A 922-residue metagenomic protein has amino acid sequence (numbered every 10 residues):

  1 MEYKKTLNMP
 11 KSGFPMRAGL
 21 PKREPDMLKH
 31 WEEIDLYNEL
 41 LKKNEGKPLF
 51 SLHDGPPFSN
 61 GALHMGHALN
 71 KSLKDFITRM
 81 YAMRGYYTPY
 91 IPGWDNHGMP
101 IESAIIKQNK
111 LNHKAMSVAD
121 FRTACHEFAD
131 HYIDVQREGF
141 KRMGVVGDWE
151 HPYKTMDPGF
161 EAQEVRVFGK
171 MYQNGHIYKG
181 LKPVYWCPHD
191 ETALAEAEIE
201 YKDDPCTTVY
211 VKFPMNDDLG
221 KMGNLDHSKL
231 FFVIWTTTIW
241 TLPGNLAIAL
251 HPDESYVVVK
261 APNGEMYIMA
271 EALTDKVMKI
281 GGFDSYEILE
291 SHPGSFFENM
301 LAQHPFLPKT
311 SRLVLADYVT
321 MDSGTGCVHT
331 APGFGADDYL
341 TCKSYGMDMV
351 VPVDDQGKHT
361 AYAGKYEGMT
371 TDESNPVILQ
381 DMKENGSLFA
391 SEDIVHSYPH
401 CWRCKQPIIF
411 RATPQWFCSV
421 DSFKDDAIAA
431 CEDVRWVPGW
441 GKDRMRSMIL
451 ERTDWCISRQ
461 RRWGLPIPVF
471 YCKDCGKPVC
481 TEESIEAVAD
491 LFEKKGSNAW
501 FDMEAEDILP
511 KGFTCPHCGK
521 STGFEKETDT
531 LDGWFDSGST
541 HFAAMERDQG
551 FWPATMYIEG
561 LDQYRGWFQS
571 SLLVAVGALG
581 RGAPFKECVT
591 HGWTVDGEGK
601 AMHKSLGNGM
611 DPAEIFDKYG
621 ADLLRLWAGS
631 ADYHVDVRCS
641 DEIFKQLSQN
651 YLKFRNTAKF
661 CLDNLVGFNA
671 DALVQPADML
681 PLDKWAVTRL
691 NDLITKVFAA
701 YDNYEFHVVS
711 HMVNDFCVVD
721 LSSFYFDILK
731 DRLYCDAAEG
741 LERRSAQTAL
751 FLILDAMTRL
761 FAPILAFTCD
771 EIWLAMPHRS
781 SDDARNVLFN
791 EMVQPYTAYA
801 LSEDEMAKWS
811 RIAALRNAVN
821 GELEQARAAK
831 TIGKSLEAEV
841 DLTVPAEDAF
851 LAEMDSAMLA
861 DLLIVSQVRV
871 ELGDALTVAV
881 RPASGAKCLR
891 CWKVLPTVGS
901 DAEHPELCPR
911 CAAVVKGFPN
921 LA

Functional and structural regions predicted by a protein language model:
E2-L20, D26, H30-I34, I106-P243 (+14 more regions): Residue patterns forming the tRNA-binding/recognition surfaces of aminoacyl-tRNA synthetases and related DALR
K42-S103, E164, I234-T241, V314-Y345 (+3 more regions): N-terminal catalytic cores of NTP/NDP-binding nucleotidyl/phosphoryl-transfer enzymes
N44, P48-G55, M65-L69, L73 (+18 more regions): Secondary-structure capping and boundary motifs in well-ordered enzyme cores
D95, V184, P188, L194-E200 (+8 more regions): Acidic, turn-prone loop/beta-hairpin segments
V184, Y398, I467-V469, G512 (+2 more regions): Residues immediately within or flanking Cys/His clusters that coordinate Zn2+ in small zinc-binding modules
C187, C401, C472, C515-C518 (+2 more regions): Short cysteine-rich clusters marking metal-coordination/redox-active sites
E191, Q460, G476, G519 (+2 more regions): Cys/His-coordinated zinc-binding microdomains
A247, E254-C327, A336-L340: Protease-associated
